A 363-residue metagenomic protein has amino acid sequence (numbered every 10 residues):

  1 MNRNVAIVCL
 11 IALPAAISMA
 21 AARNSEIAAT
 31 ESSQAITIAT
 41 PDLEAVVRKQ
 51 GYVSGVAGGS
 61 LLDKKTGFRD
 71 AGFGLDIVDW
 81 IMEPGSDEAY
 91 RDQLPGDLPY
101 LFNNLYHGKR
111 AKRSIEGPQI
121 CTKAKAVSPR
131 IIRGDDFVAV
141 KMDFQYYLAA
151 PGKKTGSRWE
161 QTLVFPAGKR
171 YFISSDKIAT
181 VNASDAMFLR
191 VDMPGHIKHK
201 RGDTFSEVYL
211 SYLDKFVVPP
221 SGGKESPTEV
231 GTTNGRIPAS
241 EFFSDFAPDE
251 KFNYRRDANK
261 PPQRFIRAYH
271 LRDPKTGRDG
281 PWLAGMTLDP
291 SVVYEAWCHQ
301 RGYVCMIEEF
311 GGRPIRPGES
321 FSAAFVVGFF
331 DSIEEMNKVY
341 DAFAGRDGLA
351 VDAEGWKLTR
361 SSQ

Functional and structural regions predicted by a protein language model:
M1-V5: Positively charged n-region of N-terminal signal peptides that target proteins for export
I7-A16: Bacterial N-terminal signal peptides
R23, Q34, A183-P274: Polysaccharide-binding surfaces and accessory modules of carbohydrate-active proteins
R23-A39, P238-Q363: Beta-strand-rich recognition/accessory modules
S33-Y147: Acidic-aromatic substrate-binding/catalytic surfaces of carbohydrate-active enzymes
D42-K49, S157-F165, G280-M286: Broad, structure-driven detector of short, well-ordered beta-strand segments within folded domains
K123-R130, Q145, R158-T162, M306-P314: Short structured motifs
I132-R201: Acidic, contiguous internal or C-terminal segments within carbohydrate-active enzymes that form a structured patch used
